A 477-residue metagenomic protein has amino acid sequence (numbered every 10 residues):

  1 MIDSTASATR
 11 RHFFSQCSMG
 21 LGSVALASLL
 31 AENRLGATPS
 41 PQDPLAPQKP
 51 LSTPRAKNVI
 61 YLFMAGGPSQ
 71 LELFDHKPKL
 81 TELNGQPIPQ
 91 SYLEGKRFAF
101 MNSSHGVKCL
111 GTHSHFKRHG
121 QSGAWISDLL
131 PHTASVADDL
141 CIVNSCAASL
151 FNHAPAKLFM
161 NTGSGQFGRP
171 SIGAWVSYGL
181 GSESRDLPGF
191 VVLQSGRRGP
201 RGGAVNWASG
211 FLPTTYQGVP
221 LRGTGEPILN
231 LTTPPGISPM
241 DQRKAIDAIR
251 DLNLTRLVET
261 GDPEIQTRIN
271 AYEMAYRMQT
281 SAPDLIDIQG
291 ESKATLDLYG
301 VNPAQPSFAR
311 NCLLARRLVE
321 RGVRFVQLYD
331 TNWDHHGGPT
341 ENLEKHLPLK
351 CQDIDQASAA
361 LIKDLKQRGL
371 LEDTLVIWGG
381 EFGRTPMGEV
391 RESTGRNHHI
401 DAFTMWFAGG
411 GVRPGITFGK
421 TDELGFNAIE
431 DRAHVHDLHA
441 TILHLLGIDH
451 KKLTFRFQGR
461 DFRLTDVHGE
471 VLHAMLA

Functional and structural regions predicted by a protein language model:
M1-A477: Ligand-binding pockets and gating/stacking loops
